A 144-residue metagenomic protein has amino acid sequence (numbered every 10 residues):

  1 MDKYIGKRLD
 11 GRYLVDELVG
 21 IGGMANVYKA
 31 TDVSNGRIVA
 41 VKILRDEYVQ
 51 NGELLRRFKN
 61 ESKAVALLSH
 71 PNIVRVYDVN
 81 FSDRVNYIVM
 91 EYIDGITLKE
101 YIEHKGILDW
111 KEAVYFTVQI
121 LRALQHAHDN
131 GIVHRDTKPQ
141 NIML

Functional and structural regions predicted by a protein language model:
D16-G22, V27: Protein kinase glycine-rich loop
G20, N60, S69-N72: Flexible N-lobe loop architecture of eukaryotic-like protein kinase catalytic domains
T31-I38: Conserved N-lobe loop of protein kinases adjacent to the ATP-binding glycine-rich P-loop
R45-L67: AlphaC helix of the eukaryotic protein kinase fold
V79: Activation-segment/catalytic-loop signature of the eukaryotic protein kinase fold
D83-T97, Y101: Conserved short submotifs of the Hanks-type protein kinase catalytic core that shape the nucleotide-binding pocket
F116-T117: Activation segment signature within eukaryotic-like protein kinase domains
I120-I132: Protein kinase catalytic-loop region centered on the HRD/HxD motif
